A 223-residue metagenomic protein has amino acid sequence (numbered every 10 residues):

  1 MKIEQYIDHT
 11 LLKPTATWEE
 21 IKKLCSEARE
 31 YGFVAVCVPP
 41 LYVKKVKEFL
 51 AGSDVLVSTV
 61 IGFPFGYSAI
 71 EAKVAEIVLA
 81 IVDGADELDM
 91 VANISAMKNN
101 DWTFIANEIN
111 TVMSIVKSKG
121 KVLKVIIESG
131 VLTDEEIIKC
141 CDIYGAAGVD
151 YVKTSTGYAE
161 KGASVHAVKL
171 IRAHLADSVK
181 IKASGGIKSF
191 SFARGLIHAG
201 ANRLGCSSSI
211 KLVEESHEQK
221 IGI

Functional and structural regions predicted by a protein language model:
M1-Y31, A35, V43-F63, Y67-I181 (+2 more regions): Alpha/beta enzyme core
V38: Calponin-homology-like cytoskeleton-binding modules and closely related N-terminal microtubule-contacting segments
S184: Short hydrophobic "strand-cap" motifs at the C-terminus of beta-strands
L212-E215: EAL-family c-di-GMP phosphodiesterase catalytic domain
